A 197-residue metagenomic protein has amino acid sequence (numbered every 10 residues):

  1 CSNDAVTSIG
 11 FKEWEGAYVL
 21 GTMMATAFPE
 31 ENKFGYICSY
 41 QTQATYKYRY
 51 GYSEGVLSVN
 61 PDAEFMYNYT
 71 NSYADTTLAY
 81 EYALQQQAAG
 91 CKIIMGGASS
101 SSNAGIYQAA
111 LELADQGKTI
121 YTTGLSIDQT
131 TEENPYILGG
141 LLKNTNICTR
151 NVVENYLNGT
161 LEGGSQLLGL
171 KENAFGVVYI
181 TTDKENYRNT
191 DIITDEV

Functional and structural regions predicted by a protein language model:
C1-V197: A residue-level marker of the well-folded mature domains of exported/periplasmic proteins
